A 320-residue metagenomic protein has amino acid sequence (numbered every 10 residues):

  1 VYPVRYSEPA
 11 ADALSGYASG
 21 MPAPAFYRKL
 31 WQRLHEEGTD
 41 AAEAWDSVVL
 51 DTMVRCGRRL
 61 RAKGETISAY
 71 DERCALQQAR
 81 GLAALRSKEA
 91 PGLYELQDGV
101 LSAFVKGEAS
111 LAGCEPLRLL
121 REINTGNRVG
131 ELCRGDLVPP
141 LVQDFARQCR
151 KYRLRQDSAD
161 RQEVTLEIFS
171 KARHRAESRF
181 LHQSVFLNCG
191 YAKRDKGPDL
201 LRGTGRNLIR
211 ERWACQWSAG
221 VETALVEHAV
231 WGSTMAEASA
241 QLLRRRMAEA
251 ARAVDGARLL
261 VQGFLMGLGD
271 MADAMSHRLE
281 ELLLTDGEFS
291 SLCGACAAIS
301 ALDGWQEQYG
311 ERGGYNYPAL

Functional and structural regions predicted by a protein language model:
V1-Q32, A103, G107, L111: Catalytic or ion-translocation cores adjacent to nucleophile or general acid/base/metal-coordination motifs in diverse
R5, Y70-D71, E89-L320: Extended repeat-based interaction scaffolds and adjacent low-complexity, acidic/S/T/P-biased segments that form broad
Y6, F26, E65, L82 (+2 more regions): Aromatic-enriched hydrophobic runs in primary sequence
W31-T66: Basic, alpha-helical interaction scaffolds
A83-K88: AAA+ ATPase "lid" subdomain C-terminal helix
